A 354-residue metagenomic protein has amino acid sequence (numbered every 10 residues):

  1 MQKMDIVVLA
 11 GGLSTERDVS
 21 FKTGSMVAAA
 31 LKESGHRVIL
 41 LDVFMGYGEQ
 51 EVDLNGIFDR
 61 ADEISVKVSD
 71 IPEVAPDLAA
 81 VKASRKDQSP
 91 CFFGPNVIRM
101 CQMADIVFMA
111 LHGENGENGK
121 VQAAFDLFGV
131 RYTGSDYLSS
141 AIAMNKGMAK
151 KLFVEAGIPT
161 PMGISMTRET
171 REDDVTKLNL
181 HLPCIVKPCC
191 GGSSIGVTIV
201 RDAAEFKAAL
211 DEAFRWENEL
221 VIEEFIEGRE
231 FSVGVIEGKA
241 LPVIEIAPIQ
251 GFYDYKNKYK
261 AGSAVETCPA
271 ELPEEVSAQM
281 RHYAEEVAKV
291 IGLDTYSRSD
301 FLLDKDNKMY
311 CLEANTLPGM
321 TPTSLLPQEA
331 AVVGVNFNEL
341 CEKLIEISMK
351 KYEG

Functional and structural regions predicted by a protein language model:
M1-L138, I142-M144, M148, E155 (+3 more regions): ATP-binding N-terminal substructure of ATP-dependent carboxylate-amine bond-forming enzymes
Q2-A10, S14, K22, V97-C101 (+3 more regions): Active-site nucleotide/adenylate-binding loops and adjacent lid/helix of ATP-dependent enzymes
V8, T198-H282, L303-Y310: Phosphate-binding site of ATP-dependent enzymes
V38, R131-Y132, T160, C184 (+1 more regions): Hydrophobic beta-strand scaffold residues
G113, I249-Q250, N315-E329: Glycine-rich phosphate/pyrophosphate-binding beta-alpha loops
E224, V233-V235, A288-M320, A330: Conserved metal-phosphate-binding beta-hairpin within the catalytic cores of diverse ATP-dependent phosphoryl-transfer
E245-S297, Q328-G354: Active-site "cap" helix and flanking loop/linker of ATP-utilizing ligase/carboxylase catalytic domains
